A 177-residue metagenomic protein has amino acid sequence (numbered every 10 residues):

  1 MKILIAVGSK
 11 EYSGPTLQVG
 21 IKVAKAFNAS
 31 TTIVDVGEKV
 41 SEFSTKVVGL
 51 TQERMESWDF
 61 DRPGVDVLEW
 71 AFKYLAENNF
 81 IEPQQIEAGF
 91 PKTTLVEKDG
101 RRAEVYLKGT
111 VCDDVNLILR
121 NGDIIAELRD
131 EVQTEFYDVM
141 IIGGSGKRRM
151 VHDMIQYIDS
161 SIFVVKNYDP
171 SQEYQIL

Functional and structural regions predicted by a protein language model:
M1-D61, A76, P83, Y157 (+1 more regions): Small/aliphatic-rich secondary-structure junction motif
E11, R62, L119-D123: Conserved phosphate-coordination/catalytic loops
L17, L117-Y174: Gly/Ser-rich helix-loop-strand patches that form or flank binding pockets for ribonucleotide-derived cofactors
A29, D113, S160-S161: A structural micro-motif
S57, D61-F72, G100: Short, surface-exposed alpha-helical segments at coil->helix boundaries
K73-M140: Structural beta-alpha unit
